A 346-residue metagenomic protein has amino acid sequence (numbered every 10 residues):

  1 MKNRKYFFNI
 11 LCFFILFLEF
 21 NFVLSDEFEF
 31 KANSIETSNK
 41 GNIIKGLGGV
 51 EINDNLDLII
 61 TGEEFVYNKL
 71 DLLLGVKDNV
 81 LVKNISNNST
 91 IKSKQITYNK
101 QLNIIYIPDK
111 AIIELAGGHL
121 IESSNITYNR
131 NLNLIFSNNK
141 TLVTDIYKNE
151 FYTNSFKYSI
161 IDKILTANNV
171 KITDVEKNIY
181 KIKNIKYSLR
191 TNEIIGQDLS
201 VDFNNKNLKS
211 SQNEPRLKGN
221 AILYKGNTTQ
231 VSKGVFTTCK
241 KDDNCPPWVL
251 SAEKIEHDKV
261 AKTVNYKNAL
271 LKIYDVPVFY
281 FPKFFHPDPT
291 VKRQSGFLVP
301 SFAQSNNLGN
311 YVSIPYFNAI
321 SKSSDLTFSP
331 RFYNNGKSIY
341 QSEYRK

Functional and structural regions predicted by a protein language model:
K2-D26: Classical Sec-dependent N-terminal signal peptides that target proteins to the secretory pathway
L24-K346: Structural signature for solvent-exposed beta-strand/loop edge elements and short helix-capping sites, enriched
